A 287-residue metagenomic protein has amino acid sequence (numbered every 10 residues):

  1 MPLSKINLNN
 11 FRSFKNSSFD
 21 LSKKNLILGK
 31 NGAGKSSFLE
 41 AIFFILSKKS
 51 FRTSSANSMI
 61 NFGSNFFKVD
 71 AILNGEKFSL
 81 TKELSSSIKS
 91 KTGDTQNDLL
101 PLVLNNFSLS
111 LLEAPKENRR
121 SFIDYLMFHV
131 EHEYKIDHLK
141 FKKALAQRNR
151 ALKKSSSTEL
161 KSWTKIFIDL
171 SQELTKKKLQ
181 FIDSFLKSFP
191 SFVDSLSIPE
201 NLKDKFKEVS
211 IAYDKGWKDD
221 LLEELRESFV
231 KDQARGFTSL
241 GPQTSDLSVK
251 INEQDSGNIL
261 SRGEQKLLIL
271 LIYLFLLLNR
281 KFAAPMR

Functional and structural regions predicted by a protein language model:
M1-K30, A56, F62, T158-D169 (+1 more regions): Conserved NTPase motor "head" modules and their coupling/switch loops across ABC/AAA+ ATPases, GTPases, and GHKL ATPases
K35: Conserved lysine of the Walker
F43-N118, I123-Y134, L186, P190 (+1 more regions): Nucleotide-state sensing region of NTPase/ATPase domains
F44-S47, R150, N279: Regular, well-ordered alpha-helical segments
S50, K153-S156, F282: Short, flexible helix-adjacent loops and helix caps
S110, S121-K154, T158, K165: Long, charged N-terminal accessory/stalk domains
K116, R120, H138, F282-R287: A short, charged
